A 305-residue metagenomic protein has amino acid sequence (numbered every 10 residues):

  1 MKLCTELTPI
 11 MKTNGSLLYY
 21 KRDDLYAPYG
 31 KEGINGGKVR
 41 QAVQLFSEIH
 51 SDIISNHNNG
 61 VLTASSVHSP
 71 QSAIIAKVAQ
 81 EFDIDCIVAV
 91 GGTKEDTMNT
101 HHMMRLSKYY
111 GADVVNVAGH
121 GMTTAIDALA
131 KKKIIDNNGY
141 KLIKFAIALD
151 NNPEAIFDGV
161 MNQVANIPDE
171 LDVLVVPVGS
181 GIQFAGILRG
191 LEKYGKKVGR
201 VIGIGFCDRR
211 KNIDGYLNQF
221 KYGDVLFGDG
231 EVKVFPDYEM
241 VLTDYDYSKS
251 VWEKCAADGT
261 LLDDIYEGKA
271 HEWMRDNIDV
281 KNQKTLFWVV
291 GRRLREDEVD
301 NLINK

Functional and structural regions predicted by a protein language model:
M1-N59: Positively charged, low-complexity intrinsically disordered leader regions
L45, A73-H120, I202, R210-Y222: Active-site-proximal loop->helix
S47-I53, A73-D85, L188-G195, W273-V280: Alpha-helix C-terminal capping segments
I53-V78, F82-G91, D172-S180: A short, small-residue-rich loop immediately preceding and capping a beta-strand
S65-A73, K94-D96, V176-G186, Y266-A270 (+1 more regions): Gly/Ser/Thr-rich loops at beta-strand to alpha-helix junctions that form or flank small-molecule/cofactor-binding
T93-E170, V234-V251: Small/polar-residue-rich loop-to-helix segments that shape phosphate-bearing ligand pockets
K131, I135, K233-Q283, R293: Active-site-adjacent helical/loop segments in soluble small-molecule enzymes
P153-F235, R293-K305: Glycine-rich phosphate/pyrophosphate-binding loop at beta-loop-alpha junctions
